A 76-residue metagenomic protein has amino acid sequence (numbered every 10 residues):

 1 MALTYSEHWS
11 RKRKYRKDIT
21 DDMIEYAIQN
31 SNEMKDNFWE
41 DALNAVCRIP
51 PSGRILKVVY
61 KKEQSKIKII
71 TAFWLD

Functional and structural regions predicted by a protein language model:
M1-D76: Ribonuclease/tRNase effector modules and their secretory precursors
